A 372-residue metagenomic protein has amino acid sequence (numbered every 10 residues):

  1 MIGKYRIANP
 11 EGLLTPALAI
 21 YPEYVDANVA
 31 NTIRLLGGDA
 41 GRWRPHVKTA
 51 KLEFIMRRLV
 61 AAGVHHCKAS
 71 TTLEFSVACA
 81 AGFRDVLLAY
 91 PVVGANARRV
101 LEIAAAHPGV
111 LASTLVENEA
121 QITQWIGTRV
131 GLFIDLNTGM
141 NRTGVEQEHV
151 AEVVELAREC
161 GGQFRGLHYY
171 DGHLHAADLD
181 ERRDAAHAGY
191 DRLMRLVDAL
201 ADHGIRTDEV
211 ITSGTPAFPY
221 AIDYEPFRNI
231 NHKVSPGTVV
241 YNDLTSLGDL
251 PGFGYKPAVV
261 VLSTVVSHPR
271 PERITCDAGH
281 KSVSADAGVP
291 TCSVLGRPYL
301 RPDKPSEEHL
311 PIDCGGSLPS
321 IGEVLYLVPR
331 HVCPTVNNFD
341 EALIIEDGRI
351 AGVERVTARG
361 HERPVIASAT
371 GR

Functional and structural regions predicted by a protein language model:
M1-A105, V356-R372: A charged N-terminal "starter" segment
V25, K48, A78, I134 (+5 more regions): Conserved, mostly hydrophobic/aromatic
G41-R42, L200-E209, I321, F339: Flexible, glycine/charged-enriched surface loops at secondary-structure junctions
H46-L179: Active-site-proximal beta-alpha core segment in soluble small-molecule metabolic enzymes
R129-G131, N137-L250: Active-site loop/helix belt of alpha/beta enzymes
A217-R297: Active-site loop ensemble at the mouth of alpha/beta enzyme cores that anchors a bound cofactor
P269-R372: C-terminal accessory subdomain/extension
